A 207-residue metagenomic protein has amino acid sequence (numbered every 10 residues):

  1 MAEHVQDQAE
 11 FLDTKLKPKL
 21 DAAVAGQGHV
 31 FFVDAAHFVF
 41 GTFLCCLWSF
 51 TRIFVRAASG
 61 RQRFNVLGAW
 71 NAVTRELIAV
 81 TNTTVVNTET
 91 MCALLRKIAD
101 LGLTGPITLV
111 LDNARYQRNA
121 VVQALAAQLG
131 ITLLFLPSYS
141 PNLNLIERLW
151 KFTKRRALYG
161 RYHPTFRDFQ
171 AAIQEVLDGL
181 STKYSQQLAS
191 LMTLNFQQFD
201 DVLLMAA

Functional and structural regions predicted by a protein language model:
M1-A2, L111-N113, A120, L134-R156 (+1 more regions): RNase H-like two-metal-ion nuclease catalytic core shared by retroviral integrases and related mobile-element nucleases
Q8-R96, L194-A206: Extended, low-complexity cationic-aromatic segments
G26-G28, E147-A207: C-terminal anion-handling pockets and recognition modules
F32, A79, F135-P137, Y159: Structural signal for conserved beta-strand scaffold positions within catalytic alpha/beta enzyme cores
V33-H37, G68, R75, L109-A114 (+2 more regions): Short, conserved catalytic/metal-binding motifs centered on acidic residues
S49-T51, A127-Q128, K151-K154: Short, hinge-like loop/turn segments at secondary-structure boundaries
I53-S59, L129-L145, Y162: RNase H-like polynucleotidyl transferase catalytic core
T88-L136: RNase H-like DDE/DDD metal-dependent nuclease/strand-transfer catalytic core used by mobile genetic elements
